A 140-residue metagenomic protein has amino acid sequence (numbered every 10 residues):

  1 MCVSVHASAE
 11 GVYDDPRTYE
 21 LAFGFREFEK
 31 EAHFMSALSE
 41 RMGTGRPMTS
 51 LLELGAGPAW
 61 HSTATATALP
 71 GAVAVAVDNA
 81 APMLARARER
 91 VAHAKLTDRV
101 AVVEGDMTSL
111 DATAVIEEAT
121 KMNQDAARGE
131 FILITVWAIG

Functional and structural regions predicted by a protein language model:
C2-P47: Conserved class I S-adenosyl-L-methionine
P47-G57: Conserved class I S-adenosyl-L-methionine
M48, G71, R128-F131: A general structural motif
S62-S109: Class I SAM-dependent methyltransferase SAM/SAH-binding core
D111-A114: Activation segment
E117-A127, F131-G140: A short SAM/SAH-binding and catalytic strip from SAM-dependent methyltransferases
